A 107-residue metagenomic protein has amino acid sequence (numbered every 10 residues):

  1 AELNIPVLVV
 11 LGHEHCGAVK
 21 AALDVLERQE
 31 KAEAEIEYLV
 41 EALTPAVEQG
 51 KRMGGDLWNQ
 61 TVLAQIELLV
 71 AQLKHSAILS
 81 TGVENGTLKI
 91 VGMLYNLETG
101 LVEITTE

Functional and structural regions predicted by a protein language model:
A1-P6, G17-E107: Divalent-metal-activated hydrolytic enzyme cores
V10: Conserved functional hotspot residues or short segments at active or partner-binding sites across diverse domains
